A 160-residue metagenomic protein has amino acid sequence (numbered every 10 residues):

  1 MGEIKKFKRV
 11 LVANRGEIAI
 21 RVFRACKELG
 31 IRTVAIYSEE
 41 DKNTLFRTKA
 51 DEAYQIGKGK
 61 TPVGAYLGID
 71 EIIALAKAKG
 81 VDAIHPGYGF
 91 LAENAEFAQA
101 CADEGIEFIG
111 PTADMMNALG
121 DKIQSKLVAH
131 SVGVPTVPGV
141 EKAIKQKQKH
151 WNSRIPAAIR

Functional and structural regions predicted by a protein language model:
M1-R160: N-terminal beta-alpha lobe that positions the nucleotide/phosphoryl donor in ATP/NTP-coupled carboxylate activation
